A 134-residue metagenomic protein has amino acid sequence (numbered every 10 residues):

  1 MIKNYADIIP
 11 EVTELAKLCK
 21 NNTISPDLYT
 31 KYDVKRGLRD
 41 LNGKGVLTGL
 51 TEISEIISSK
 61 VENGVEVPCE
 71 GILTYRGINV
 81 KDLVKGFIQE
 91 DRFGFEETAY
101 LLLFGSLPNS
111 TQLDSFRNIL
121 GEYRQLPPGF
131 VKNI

Functional and structural regions predicted by a protein language model:
M1-I134: Hydrophobic alpha-helical bundle cores within soluble ligand-binding/oligomerization subdomains
